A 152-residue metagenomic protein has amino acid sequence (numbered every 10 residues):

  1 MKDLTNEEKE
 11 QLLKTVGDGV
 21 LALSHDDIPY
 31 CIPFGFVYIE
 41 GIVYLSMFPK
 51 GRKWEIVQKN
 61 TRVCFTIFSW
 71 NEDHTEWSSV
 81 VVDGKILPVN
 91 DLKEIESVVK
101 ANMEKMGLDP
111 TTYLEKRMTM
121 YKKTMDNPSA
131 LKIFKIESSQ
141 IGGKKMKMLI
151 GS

Functional and structural regions predicted by a protein language model:
M1-D18: Short, basic/aromatic recognition patches
K9, K53, E94-V98: Amphipathic alpha-helical interface surfaces
L13, I56-V57, N102: A generic structural signal for nonpolar/aromatic side chains embedded in well-ordered alpha-helices
V16-P49, V57, F65-T66: Short beta-strand segments
L23-H25, S69, E137-Q140: Short, structured patches in soluble enzyme cores that scaffold and shape functional sites
F48-G51, V63-S69, L114-Y121: Short acidic (Asp/Glu) patches
R52-N60, C64-L87: Helix-adjacent hinge/juxtasegments
H74, S78-S152: Charged, gly/pro-rich active-site loop segments
